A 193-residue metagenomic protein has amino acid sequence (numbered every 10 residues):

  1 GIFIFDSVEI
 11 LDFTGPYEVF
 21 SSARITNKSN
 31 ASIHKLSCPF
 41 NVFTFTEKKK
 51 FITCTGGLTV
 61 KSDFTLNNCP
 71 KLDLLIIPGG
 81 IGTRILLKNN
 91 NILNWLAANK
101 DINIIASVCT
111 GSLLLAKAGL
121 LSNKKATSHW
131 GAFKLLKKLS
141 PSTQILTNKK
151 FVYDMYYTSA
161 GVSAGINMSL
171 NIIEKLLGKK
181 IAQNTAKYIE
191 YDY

Functional and structural regions predicted by a protein language model:
G1-I105, A116-K117, K134-K137, I145-T147 (+1 more regions): Extended, subdomain-level signal for the structured scaffold at the beginning of enzyme domains
I105-A106, A126: A short beta-strand/loop micro-motif in the catalytic core of glycosyltransferases that engages the nucleotide-sugar
S112, T158-L170: Active-site-proximal catalytic alpha-helix in oxidoreductases
L113-L121: Glycine-rich, charge-decorated loop segments at or immediately adjacent to ligand/cofactor-binding or catalytic sites
L120-K138: Short, glycine-/small-residue-rich phosphate/pyrophosphate-handling segment
L146-V162, E190-D192: Conserved Rossmann-fold dehydrogenase catalytic segment
